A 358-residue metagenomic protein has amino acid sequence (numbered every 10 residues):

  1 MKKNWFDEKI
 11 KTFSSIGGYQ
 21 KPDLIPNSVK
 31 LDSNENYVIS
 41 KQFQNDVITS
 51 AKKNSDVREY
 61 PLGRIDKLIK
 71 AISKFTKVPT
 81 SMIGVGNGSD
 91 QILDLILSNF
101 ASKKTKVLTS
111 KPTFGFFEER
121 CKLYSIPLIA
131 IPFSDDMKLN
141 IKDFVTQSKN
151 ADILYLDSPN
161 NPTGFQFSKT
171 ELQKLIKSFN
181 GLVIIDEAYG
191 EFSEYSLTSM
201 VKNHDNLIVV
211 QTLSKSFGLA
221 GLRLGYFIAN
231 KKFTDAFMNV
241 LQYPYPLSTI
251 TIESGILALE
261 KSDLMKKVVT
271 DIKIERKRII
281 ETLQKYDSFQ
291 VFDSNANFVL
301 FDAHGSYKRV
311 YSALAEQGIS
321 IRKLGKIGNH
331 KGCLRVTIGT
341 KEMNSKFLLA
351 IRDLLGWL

Functional and structural regions predicted by a protein language model:
M1-E59, N150: N-terminal "arm"/small-domain region of PLP-dependent enzymes with the aminotransferase-like
Q42, S306-S312, M343-K346: Short, conserved charged micro-motifs
D66-K106: Phosphate-binding glycine-rich loop
N99-L156: PLP-dependent aminotransferase-like
D135-E191: Active-site phosphate-binding strand-loop segment of PLP-dependent enzymes
T170, E316-Q317, K326-L358: PLP-dependent enzyme catalytic core of the Aspartate aminotransferase-like
N206-K285, F289-F292: PLP-dependent aminotransferase class I/II
I272-K273, Y286-Q317: Conserved PLP-binding catalytic core of the aspartate aminotransferase-like
